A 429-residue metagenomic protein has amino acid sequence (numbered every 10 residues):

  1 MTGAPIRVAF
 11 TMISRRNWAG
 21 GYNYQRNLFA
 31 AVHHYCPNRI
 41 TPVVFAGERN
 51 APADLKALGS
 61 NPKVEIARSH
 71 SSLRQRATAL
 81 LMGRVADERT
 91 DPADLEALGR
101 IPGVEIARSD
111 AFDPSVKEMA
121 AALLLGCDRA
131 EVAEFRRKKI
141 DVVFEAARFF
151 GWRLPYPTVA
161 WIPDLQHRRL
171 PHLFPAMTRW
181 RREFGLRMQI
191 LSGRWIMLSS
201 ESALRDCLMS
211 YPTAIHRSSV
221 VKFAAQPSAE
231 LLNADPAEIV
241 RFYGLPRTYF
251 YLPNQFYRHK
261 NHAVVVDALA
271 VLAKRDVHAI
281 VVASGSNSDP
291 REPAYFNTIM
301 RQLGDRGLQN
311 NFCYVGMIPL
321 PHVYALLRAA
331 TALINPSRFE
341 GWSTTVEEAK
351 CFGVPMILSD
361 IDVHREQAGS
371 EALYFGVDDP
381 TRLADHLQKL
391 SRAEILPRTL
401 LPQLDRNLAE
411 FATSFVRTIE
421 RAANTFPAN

Functional and structural regions predicted by a protein language model:
T2-N429: Carbohydrate transferase catalytic cores enriched for Leloir-type hexosyltransferases
